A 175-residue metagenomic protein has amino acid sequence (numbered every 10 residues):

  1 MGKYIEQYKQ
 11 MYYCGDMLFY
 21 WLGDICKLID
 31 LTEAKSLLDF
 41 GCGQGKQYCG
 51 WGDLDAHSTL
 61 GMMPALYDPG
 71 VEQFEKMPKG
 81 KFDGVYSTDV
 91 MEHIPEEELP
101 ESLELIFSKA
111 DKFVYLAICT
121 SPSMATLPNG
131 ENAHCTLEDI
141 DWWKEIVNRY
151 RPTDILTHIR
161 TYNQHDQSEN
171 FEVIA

Functional and structural regions predicted by a protein language model:
M1-G84, E97-E104, K109, T120 (+2 more regions): Conserved N-terminal segment of class I S-adenosyl-L-methionine
G84-V90: A short beta-strand submotif of the Rossmann-like class I SAM-dependent methyltransferase core that lines
K112-Y115: Short glycine-centered segments of the SAM/dcSAM-binding site in methyltransferase folds
A125: N-terminal substrate-binding region of glycoside hydrolase catalytic domains
